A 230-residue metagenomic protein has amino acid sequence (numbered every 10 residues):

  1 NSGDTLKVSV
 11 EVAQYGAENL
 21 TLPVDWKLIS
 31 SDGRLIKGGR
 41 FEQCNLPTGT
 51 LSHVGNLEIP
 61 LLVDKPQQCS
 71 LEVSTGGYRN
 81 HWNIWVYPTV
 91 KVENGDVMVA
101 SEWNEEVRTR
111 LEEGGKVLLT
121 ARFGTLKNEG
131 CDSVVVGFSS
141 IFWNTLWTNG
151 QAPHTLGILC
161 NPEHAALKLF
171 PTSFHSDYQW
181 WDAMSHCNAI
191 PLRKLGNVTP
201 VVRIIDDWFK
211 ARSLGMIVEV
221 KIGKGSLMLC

Functional and structural regions predicted by a protein language model:
T5-Q43, V54-P60, P66-T75: Beta-strand-rich binding/interaction modules
L28-S30, V73-G77, I204-W208, I222: Short acidic, glycine-rich loop/turn motifs
H53, Y78, W103, R212-L214: Residues that act as N-cap/strand-start positions at coil-to-secondary-structure junctions
Y78-T89: Edge beta-strands of extracellular beta-sandwich domains
G95-N144, K224, M228: Short alpha-beta junction capping motif
L126-K127, N144-C230: Catalytic beta-strand/loop cores that center a nucleophilic Ser/Cys/Thr and support acyl-enzyme chemistry
